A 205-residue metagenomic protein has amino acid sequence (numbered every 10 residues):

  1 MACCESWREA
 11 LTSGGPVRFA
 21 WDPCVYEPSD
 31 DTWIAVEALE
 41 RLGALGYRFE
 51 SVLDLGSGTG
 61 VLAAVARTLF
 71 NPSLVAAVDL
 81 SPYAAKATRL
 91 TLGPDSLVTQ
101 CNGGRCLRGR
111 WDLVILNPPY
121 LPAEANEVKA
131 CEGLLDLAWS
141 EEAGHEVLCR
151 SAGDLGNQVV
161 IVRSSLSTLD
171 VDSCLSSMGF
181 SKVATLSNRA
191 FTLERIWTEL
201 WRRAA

Functional and structural regions predicted by a protein language model:
A2-L69, G104-L107, A184-L186, F191-A205: SAM-dependent Rossmann-like transferase core, predominantly class I methyltransferases with a strong bias toward
W21, E37, A143-W201: Conserved Class I SAM-dependent methyltransferase catalytic core
E27, V61, P82-Y83, E146 (+1 more regions): Short alpha-helical
E27-D30, D79, A130, E142-E146 (+1 more regions): Residues at secondary-structure transition points
V36-G109, L113-E127: Conserved SAM/SAH cofactor-binding pocket of Class I
L69, P94, A130-L134, S177-M178: Glycine-rich, phosphate-binding/catalytic loops in enzymes
P118-V147: Mobile active-site "lid"/loop adjacent to the S-adenosyl-L-methionine
